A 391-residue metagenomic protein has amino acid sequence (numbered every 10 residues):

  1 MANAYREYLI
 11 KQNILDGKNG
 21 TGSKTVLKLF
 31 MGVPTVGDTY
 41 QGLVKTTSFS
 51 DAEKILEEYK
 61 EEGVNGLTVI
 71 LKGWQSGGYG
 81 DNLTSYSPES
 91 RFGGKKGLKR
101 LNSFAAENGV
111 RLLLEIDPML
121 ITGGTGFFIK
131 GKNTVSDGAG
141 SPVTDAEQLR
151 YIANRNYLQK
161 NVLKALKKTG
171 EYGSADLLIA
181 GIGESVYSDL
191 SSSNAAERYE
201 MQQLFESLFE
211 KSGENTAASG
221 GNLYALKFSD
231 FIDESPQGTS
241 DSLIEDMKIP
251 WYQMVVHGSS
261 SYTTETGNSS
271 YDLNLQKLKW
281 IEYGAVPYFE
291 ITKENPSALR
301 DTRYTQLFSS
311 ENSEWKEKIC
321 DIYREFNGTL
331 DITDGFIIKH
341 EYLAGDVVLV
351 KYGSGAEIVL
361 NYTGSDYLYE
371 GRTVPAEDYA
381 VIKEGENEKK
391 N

Functional and structural regions predicted by a protein language model:
M1, T47, N102, L166-G170: Hydrophilic extracytoplasmic domains
M1-V33, Y283, Y288, R300-F308: Beta-strand-rich recognition/accessory modules
I14-L15, N65, R111, I332: Intrinsically disordered or highly flexible coil/loop and linker segments, enriched in small and charged/polar residues
G20-K160: Aromatic-lined carbohydrate-binding/catalytic grooves of carbohydrate-active enzymes
G63-G66, Y172-S174, L178: Short loop/turn motifs at secondary-structure junctions
V69-K72, I179-G181, A218: Conserved beta-strand positions
N108, P118-I121, T125-A175, G183-N391: Active-site-proximal substrate-binding groove within the catalytic cores of carbohydrate-active enzymes
